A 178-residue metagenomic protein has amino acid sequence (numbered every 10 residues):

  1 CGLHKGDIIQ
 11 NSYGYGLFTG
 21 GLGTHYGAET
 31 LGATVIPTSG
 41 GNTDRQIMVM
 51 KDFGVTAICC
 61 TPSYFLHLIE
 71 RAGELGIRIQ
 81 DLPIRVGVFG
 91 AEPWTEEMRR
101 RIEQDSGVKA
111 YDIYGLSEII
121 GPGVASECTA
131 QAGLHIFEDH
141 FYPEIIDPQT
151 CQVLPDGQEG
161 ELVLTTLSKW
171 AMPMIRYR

Functional and structural regions predicted by a protein language model:
C1-G27, L31-V35: Conserved AMP-binding loop of ANL adenylate-forming enzymes
L31-R178: Active-site glycine/GP-rich loop and adjacent strand/helix microenvironment that borders small-molecule binding pockets
